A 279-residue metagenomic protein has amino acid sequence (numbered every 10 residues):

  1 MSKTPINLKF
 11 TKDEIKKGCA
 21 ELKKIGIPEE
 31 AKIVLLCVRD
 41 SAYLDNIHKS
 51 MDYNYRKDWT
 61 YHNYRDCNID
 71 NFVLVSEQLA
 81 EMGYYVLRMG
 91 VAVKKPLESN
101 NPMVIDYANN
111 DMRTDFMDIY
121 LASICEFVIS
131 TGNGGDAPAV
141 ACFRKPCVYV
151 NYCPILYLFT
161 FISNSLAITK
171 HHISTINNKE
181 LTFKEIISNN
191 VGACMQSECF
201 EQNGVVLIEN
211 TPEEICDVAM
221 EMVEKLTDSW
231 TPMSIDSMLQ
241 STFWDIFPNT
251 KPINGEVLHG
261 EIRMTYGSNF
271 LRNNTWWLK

Functional and structural regions predicted by a protein language model:
M1-K24, S163-K279: Leloir-type glycosyltransferase catalytic cores
E29-N46, D52: Short hydrophobic beta-strand segments
I33, V86, C147: Hydrophobic anchor at the start of a short beta-strand that flanks the dinucleotide cofactor-binding loop
L36-L44, C67-T114, M238-Q240, W244-D245: Catalytic donor nucleotide-activated moiety binding site of glycosyltransferases and closely related
A42-N46, K95-E98, A137-A139, L156-T160: Short catalytic/ligand-binding loop motif for oxyanion handling, primarily in non-cytosolic enzymes, centered on
Y43-C67: A solvent-exposed, charged loop/short amphipathic helix patch at secondary-structure junctions
V73-E77, E81, Y120-S123, M220 (+1 more regions): Surface-exposed alpha-helical segments enriched in charged/polar residues
M117-L166: A donor-sugar binding/catalytic signature common to diverse glycosyltransferases and related nucleotide-sugar
